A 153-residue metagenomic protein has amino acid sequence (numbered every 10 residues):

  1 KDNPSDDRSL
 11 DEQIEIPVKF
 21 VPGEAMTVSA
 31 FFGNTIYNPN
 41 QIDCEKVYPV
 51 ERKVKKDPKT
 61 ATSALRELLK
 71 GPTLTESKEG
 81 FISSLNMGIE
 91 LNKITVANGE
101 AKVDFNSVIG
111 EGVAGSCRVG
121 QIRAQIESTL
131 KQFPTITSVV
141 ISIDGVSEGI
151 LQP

Functional and structural regions predicted by a protein language model:
K1-P153: Bimodal "functional hotspot" detector
